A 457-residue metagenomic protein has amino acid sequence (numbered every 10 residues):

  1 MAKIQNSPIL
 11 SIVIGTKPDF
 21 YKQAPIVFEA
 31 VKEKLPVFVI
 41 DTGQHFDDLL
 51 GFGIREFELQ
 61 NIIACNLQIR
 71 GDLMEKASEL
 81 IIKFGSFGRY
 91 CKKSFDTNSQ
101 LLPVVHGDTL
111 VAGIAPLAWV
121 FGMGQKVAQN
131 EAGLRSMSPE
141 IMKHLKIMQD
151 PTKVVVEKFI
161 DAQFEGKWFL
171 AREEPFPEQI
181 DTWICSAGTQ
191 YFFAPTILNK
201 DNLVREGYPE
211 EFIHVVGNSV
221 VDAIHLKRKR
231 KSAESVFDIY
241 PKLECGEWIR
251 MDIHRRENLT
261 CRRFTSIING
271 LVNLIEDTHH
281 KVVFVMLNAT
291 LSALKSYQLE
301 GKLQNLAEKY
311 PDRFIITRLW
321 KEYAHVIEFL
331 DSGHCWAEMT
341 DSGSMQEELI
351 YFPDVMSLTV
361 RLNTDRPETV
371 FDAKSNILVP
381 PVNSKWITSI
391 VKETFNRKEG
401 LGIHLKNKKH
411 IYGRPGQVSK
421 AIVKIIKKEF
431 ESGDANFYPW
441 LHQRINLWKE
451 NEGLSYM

Functional and structural regions predicted by a protein language model:
M1-V282, A289-M457: Nucleotide-activated sugar donor-binding and catalytic core shared by glycosyltransferases and related lipid-linked
